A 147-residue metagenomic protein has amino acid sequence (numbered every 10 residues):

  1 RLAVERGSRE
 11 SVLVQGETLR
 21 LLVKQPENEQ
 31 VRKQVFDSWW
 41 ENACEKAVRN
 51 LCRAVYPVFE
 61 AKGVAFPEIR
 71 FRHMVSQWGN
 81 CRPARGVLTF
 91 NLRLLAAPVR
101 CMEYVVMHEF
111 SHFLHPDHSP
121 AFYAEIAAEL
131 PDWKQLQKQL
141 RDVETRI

Functional and structural regions predicted by a protein language model:
R1-Y104, F113-I147: Active-site-proximal or metal-binding-adjacent scaffold patches in catalytic folds
E109: Walker B catalytic acidic pair
